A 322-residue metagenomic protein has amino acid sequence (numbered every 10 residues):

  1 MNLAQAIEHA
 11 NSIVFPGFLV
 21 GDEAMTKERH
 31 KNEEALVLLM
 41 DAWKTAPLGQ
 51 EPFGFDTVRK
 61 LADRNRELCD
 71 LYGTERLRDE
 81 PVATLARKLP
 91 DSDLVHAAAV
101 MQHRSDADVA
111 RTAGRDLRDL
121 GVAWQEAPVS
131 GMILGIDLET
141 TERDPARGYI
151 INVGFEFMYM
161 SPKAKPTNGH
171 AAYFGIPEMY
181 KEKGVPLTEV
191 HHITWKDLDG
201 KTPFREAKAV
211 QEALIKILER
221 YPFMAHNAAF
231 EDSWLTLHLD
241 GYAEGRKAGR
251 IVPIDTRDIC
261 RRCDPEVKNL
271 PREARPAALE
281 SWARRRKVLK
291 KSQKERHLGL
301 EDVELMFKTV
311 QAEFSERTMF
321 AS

Functional and structural regions predicted by a protein language model:
N2-S12, E28-A35, G54-L61, L89-P90: Short amphipathic alpha-helical heptad-repeat segments
F15-H30, P47-F53, E67-L77, D106-A107: Charged, low-complexity interaction regions
T84, K88-D91, D106: Basic helix-extension-helix modules of the SAP/HeH family
D93, H103, A107-A127, A283-R285 (+1 more regions): Acidic two-metal-ion nuclease catalytic site recognized across multiple nuclease folds, prominently DnaQ/RNase D-T
R111-D116, L120-T236, D240, E273-K287 (+1 more regions): Conserved non-catalytic scaffold segment of RNase H-like nuclease domains
A243: Catalytic phosphate/metal-binding cores of nucleic-acid and nucleotide-processing enzymes, i.e., regions that mediate
I254-A274: Short alpha-helix plus adjacent loop in nuclease-associated cores
L289-H297, V303: Cysteine endopeptidase catalytic domains of the caspase/legumain-like
